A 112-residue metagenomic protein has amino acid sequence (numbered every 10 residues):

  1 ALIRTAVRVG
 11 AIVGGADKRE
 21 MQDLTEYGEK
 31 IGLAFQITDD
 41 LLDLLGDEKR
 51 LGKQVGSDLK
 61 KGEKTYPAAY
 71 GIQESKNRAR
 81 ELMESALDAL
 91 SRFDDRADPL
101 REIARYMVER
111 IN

Functional and structural regions predicted by a protein language model:
A1-N112: All-alpha prenyltransferase/terpene-synthase fold signal
